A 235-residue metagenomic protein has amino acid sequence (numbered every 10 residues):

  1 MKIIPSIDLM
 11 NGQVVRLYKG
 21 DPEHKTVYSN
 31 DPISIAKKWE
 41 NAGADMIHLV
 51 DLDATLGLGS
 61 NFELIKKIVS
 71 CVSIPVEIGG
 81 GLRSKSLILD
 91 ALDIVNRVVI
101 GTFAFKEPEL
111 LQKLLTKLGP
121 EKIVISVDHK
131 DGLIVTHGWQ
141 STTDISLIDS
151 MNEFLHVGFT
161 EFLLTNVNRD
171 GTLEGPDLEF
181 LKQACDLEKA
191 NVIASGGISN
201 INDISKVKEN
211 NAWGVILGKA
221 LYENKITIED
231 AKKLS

Functional and structural regions predicted by a protein language model:
K2-S6, M46, S73-E77, R97-V99 (+5 more regions): Structural preference for beta-strand elements that scaffold enzyme active sites
D8, W39, I47, A91 (+5 more regions): Conserved, mostly hydrophobic/aromatic
G12-V14, K19-E23, V95-D170: Conserved anion-binding
V14-G59: N-terminal beta-alpha supersecondary unit
Y28-E40, R83-L89, T142-E153, I204: Short, acidic/polar
D45-A91, L178-K182: N-terminal active-site wall of soluble small-molecule enzyme domains
V76-V95, E179-G214: Catalytic cores of alpha/beta
E109-L118, C185, K208-S235: C-terminal helical cap(s) of enzyme catalytic domains, especially alpha/beta-barrels
